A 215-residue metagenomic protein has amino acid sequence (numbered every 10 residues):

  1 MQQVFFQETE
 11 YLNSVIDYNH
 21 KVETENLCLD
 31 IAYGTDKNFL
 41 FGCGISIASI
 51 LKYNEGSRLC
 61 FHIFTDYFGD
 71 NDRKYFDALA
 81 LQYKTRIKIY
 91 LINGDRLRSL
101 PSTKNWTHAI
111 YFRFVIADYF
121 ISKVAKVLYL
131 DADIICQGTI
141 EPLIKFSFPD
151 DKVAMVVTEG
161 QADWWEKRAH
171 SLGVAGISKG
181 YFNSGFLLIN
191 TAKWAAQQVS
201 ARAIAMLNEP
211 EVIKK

Functional and structural regions predicted by a protein language model:
M1-K215: Glycosyltransferase catalytic domains, chiefly GT-A lineage
